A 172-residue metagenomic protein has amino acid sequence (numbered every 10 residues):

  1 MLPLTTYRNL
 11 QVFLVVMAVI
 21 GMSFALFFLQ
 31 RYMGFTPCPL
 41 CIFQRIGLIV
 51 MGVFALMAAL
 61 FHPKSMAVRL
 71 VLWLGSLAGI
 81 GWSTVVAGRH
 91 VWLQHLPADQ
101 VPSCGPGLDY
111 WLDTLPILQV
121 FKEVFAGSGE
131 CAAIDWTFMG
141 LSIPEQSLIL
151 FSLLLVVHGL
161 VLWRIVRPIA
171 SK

Functional and structural regions predicted by a protein language model:
T5-V16, P63-T84, V156: Interfacial segments of alpha-helical transmembrane regions
V16-T36, A55-A58, R89, K122-E123: Immediate flanking context of iron-sulfur cluster ligation sites
F24-L29, G81-P97, I117: C-terminal TM-helix exit segments that contain a strictly Trp-centered aromatic cap at the helix terminus
F35-R45, V71-L72, P102-G105: Non-cytosolic membrane-interface motifs at loop->transmembrane helix junctions
F43-M57, Y110-L112: Iron-sulfur (Fe-S) cluster-binding segments and ferredoxin-like electron-carrier domains, especially [2Fe-2S]
L56-K64, G159-V166: Structural signal for the C-terminal ends of transmembrane alpha-helices and the immediately following loop
H95-M139: Extracytosolic (periplasmic/ER-lumenal) interhelical loops and adjacent juxtamembrane/interface segments of multi-pass
E123-K172: A hydrophobic membrane-anchoring alpha-helix module
